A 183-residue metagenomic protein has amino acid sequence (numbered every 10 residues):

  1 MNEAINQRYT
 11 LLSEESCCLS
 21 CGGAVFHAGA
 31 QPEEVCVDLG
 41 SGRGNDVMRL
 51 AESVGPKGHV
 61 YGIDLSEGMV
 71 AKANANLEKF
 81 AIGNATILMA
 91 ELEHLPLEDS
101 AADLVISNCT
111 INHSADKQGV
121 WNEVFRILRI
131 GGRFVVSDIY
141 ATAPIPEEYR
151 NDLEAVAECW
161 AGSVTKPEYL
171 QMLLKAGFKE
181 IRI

Functional and structural regions predicted by a protein language model:
R8, E15-V35, R49, S53: Conserved alpha-helix/loop element of class I SAM-dependent methyltransferases that forms part of the SAM/SAH-binding
V35-H94: Class I SAM-dependent methyltransferase SAM/SAH-binding core
E93-L104: A short acidic, Gly/Pro-enriched loop at the edge of an enzyme's catalytic core that lines a small-molecule cofactor
D103-D116: A short SAM/SAH-binding and catalytic strip from SAM-dependent methyltransferases
Q118-R133: A short glycine-rich, Lys/Arg-flanked "PGG" loop and its adjoining helix->strand segment in the class I
A141-W160: Short, glycine-/aromatic-enriched active-site segment of Class I SAM-dependent methyltransferases
G162-A176: Short alpha-helix
F178-I183: Conserved S-adenosyl-L-methionine
